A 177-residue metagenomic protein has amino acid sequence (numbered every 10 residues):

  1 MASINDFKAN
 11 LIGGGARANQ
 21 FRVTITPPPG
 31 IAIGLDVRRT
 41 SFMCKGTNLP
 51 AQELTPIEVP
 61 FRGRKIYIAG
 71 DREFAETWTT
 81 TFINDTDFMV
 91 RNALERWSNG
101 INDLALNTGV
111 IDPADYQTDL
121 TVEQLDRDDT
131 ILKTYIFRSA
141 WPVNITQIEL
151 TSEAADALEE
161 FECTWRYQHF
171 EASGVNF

Functional and structural regions predicted by a protein language model:
M1-F177: Glycine-rich, low-complexity intrinsically disordered segments
